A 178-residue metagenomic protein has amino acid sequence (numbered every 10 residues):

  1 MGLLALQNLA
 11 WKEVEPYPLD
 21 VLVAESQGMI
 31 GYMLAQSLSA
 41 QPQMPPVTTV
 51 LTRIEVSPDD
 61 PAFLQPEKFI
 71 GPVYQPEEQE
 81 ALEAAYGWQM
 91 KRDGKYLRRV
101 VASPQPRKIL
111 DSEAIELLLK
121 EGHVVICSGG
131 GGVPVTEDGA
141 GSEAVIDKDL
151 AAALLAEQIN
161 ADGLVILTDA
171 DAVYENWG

Functional and structural regions predicted by a protein language model:
M1, P76-E80, S112-E121, L155-G163 (+1 more regions): Phosphate-binding glycine-rich loops and adjacent basic patches that engage nucleotide phosphates, nucleic-acid
M1, T52-I54, G129-G132, T168-A172 (+1 more regions): Short, ordered loop/turn segments at secondary-structure junctions
G2-Q7, S39, D59-Q65, E137-G139 (+1 more regions): Short acidic, glycine/serine/threonine-rich loops at helix termini
N8-L9, L167: Amphipathic, positively biased hydrophobic alpha-helical segments used for protein targeting and membrane insertion
A10-V125: Ligand-binding beta-strand-loop-alpha-helix segment within the catalytic cores of soluble metabolic enzymes
P16, R98, P106-R107, E116 (+4 more regions): Generic secondary-structure boundary/loop-capping signal
Y86, L167-T168: Active-site flanking residues adjacent to catalytic metal/cofactor-binding acidic residues
V124-G163, L167, N176: Conserved mixed alpha/beta catalytic, RNA-binding, or beta-rich assembly cores of soluble enzyme, regulatory
